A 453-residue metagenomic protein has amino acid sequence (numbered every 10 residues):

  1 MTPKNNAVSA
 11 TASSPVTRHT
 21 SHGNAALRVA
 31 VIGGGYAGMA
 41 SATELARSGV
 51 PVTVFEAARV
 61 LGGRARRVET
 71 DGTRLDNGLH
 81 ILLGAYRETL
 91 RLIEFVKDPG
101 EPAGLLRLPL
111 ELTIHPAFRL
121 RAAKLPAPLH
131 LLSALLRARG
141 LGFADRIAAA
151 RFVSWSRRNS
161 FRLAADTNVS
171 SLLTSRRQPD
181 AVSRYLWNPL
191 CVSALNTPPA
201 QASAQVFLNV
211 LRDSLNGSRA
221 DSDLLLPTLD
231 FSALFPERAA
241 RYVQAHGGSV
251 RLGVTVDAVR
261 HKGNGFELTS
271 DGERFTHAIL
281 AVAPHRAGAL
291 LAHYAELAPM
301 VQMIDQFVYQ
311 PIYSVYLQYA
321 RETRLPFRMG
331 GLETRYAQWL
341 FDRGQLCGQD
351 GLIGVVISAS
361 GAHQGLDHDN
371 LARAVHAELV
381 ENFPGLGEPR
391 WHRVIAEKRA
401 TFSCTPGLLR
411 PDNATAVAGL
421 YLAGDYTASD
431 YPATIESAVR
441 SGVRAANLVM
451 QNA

Functional and structural regions predicted by a protein language model:
M1-V29, R47-S48: Extreme N-terminal leader/targeting segments of oxidoreductases
T2, Y86-N209: Mobile amphipathic helical/loop "lid" adjacent to a hydrophobic cofactor/ligand pocket
P3, A7-T11, V16, G265 (+1 more regions): Conserved flavin/dinucleotide-binding core of flavoenzymes
A12, S48, L110, V254-N382 (+1 more regions): Mid-domain catalytic core of redox enzymes that form a hydrophobic substrate pocket/lid adjacent to a catalytic redox
L27-V54: N-terminal Rossmann-like FAD-binding beta1-loop-alpha1 element of flavoenzymes
A46-T70: Glycine-rich FAD pyrophosphate-binding loop
A65-G84, V153-R157: Glycine-rich active-site loop/strand segments that organize a redox cofactor
V210-F266, H277: Helical element adjacent to the flavin cofactor pocket in flavoenzyme catalytic cores
